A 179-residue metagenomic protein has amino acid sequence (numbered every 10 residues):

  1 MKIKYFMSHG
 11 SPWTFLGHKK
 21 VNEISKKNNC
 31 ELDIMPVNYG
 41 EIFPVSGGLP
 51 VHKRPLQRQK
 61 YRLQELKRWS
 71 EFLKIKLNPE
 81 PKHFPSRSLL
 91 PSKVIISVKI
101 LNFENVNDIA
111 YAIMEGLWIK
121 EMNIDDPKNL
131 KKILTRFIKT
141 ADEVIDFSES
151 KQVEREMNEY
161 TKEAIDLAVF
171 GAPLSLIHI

Functional and structural regions predicted by a protein language model:
M1-K20: Local sequence-structure signature of Cys/Sec-based thiol-disulfide redox active-site neighborhoods
G17-L117: Structural alpha/beta surface segment adjacent to cysteine/selenocysteine redox centers across thiol/disulfide enzymes
I75, F103, K139-T140, V169: Helix N-cap/coil-helix junction residues
N107-Y111, K131, A141-D146, E154: Short, well-structured alpha-helical segments
I113-T140: Histidine/lysine/aspartate-rich catalytic loop segments that bind and position anionic ligands
E149-V169: Thioredoxin-like thiol-disulfide oxidoreductase module
P173-L174: Short acidic loop-to-beta-strand element that houses the catalytic metal-binding Asp/Glu of nuclease active sites
I177-I179: Conserved small/polar residues in nucleotide/adenosyl-binding loops
